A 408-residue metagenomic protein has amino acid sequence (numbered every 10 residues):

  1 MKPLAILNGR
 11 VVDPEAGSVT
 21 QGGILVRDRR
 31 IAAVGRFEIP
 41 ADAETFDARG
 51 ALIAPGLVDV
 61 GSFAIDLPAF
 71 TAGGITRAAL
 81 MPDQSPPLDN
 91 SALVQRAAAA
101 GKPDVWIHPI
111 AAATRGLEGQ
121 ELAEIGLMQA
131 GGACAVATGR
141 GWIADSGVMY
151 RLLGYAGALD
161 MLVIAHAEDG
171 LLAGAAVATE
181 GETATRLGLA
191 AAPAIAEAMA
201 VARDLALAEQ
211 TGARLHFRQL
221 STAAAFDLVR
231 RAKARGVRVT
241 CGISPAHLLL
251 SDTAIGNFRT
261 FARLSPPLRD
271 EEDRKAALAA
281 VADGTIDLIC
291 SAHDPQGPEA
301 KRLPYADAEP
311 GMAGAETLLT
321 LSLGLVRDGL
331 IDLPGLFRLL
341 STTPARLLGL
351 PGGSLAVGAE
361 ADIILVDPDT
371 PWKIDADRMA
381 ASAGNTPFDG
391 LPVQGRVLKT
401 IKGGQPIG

Functional and structural regions predicted by a protein language model:
M1-P40: N-terminal metal-binding scaffold of metallo-dependent hydrolase/deaminase domains
P3-I6, E38-M81: Replace "His-x-His-based motif
G9, I24, R29, G50 (+15 more regions): Divalent metal-coordination and catalytic microenvironments
G9, P304-D307, E360-G408: C-terminal cap of metal-dependent C-N hydrolases
G73-L93, A100-E121: Metal-cofactor-binding active-site regions of metalloenzymes
S91-I107, G154-A165, T317, L321: Alpha-helix-loop-beta-strand connector modules within alpha/beta enzyme cores
Q120-I289: Histidine/acidic residue-rich metal-binding segments in metalloenzymes
R186-R214, L288-I289, D294-T370: His/Asp/Glu-enriched, well-ordered alpha-helical/loop segment that forms or immediately abuts the divalent-metal
